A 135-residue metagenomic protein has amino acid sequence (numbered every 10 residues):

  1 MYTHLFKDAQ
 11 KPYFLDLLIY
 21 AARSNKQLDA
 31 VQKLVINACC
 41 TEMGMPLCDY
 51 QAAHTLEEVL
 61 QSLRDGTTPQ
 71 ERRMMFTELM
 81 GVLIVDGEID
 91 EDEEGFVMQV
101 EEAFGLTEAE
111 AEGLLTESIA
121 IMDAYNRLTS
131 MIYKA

Functional and structural regions predicted by a protein language model:
M1-A135: Small-residue-enriched hydrophobic alpha-helices in membranes
